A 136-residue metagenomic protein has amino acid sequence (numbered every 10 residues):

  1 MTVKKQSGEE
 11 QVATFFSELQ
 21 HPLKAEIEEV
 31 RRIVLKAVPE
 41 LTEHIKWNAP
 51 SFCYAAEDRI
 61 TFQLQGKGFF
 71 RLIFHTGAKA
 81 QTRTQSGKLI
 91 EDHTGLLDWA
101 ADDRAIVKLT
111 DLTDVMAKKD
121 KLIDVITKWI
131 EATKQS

Functional and structural regions predicted by a protein language model:
M1-S136: Charge-dense, helix-prone N-terminal extensions
